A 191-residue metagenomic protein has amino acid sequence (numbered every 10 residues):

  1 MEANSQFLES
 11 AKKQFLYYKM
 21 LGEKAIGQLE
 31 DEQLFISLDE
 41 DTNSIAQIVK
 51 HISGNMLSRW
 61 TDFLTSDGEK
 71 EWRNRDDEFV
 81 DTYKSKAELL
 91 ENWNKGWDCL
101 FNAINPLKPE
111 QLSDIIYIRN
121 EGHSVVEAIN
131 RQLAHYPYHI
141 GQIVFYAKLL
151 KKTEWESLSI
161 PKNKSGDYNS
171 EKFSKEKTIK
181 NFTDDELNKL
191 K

Functional and structural regions predicted by a protein language model:
M1-K12, V80-D81, E88: Short, charged, low-complexity loops and linkers
A3, Q14-Y18, S85, N92-K95: Soluble or luminal CAZymes and related metallo-dependent hydrolases
N4, D41, S85-L89, V125: Residue-level recognition of alpha-helical structural elements
K12-L16, M20-E23, D31-D77, I118-N181 (+1 more regions): Short, contiguous alpha-helical
L29-E32, N105: Short, solvent-exposed, charged loop/turn and helix-capping segments that join or cap alpha-helices on peripheral
D62, G68-A103: Helix-adjacent hinge/juxtasegments
K95-L112, K180-K191: Long, charge-rich low-complexity segments
